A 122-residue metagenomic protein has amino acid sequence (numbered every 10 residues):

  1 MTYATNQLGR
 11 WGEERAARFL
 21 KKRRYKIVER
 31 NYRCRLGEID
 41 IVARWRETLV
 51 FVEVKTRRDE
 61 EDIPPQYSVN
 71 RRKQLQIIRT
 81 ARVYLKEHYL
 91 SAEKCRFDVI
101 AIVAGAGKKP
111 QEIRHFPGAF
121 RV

Functional and structural regions predicted by a protein language model:
M1-R30: Acidic-basic catalytic patches of nuclease active cores, encompassing PD-(D/E)XK and other metal-cofactor nuclease
M1-Y3, R57-E61, F116-P117: Short glycine/proline- and charge-enriched loop/turn segments that cap or connect secondary-structure elements
L20, I39-D62, R71, I77: Conserved catalytic cores of phosphodiester-cleaving nucleases, focusing on short active-site segments
K22, R44, P64, S91-E93 (+1 more regions): Positively charged, solvent-exposed patches that mediate nucleic-acid binding
K26-F51, R121: Active-site metal-binding core of divalent-cation-utilizing nuclease and nuclease-like domains
E61-E93: Mid-chain, well-packed structural core segment of small domains
E87-V122: Domain-level recognition of nuclease-like catalytic cores that cleave nucleotide substrates
